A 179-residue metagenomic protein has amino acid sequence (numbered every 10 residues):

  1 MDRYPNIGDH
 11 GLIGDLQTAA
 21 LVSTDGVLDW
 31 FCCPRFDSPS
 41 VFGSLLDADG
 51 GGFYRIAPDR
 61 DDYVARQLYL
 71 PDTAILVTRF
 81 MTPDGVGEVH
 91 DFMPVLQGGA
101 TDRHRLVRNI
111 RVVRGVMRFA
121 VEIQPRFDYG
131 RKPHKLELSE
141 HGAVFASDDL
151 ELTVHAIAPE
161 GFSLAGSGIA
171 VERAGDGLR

Functional and structural regions predicted by a protein language model:
R3-R179: Beta-sandwich/jelly-roll carbohydrate-recognition scaffolds of carbohydrate-active enzymes
